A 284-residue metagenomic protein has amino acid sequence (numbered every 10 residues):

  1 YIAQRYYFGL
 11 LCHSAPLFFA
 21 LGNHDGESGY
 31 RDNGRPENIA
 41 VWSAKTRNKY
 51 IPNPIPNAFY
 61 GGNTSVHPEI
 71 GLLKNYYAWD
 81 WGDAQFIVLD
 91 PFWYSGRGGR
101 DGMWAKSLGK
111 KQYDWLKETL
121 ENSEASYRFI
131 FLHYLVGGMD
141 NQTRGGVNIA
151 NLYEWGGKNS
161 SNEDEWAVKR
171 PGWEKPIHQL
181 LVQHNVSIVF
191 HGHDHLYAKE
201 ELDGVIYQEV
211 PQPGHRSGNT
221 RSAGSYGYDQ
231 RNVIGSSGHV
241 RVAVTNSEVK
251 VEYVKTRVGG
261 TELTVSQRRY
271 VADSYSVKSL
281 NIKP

Functional and structural regions predicted by a protein language model:
Y1-T220, D229-V233, R241-K283: Metal-dependent phosphoester/phosphodiester hydrolase catalytic core
G224-Y226: Glycine-aromatic-enriched beta-strand/loop faces of beta-sandwich-type recognition domains, especially lectin-like
